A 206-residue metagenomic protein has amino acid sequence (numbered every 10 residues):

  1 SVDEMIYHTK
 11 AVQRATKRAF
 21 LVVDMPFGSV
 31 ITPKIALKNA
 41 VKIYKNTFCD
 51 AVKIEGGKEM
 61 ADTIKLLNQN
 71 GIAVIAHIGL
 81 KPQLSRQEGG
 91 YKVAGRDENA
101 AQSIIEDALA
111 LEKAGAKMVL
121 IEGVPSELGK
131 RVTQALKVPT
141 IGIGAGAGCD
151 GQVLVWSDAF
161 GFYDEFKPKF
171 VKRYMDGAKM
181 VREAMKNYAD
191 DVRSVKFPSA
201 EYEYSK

Functional and structural regions predicted by a protein language model:
V2-K206: Alpha/beta enzyme core
